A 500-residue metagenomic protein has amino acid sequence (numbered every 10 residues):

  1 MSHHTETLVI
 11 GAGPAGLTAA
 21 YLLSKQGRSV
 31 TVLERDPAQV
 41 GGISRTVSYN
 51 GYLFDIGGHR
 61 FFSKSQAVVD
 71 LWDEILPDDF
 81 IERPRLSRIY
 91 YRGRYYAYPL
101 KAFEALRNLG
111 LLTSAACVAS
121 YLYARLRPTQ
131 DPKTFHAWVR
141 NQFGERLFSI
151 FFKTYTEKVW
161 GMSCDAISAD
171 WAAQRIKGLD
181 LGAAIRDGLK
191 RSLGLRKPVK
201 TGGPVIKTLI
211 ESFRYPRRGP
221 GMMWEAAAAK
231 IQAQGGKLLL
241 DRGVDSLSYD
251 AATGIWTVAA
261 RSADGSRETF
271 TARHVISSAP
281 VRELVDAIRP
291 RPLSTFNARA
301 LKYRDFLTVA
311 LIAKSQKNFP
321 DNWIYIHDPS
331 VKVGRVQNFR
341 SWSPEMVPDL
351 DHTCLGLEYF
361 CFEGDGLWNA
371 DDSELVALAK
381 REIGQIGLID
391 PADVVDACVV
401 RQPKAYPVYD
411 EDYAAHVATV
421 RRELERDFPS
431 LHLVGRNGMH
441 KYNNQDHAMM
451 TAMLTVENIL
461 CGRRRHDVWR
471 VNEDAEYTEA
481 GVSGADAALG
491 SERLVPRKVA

Functional and structural regions predicted by a protein language model:
H4-V32: N-terminal Rossmann-like FAD-binding beta1-loop-alpha1 element of flavoenzymes
A15, A38, R282: Conserved Rossmann-like nucleotide-cofactor binding loop
S24-S48: Glycine-rich FAD pyrophosphate-binding loop
Q26, P216, L240-L388, A392 (+3 more regions): Mid-domain catalytic core of redox enzymes that form a hydrophobic substrate pocket/lid adjacent to a catalytic redox
N50-R127, K177: Dinucleotide-binding Rossmann-like beta1-alpha1 core, especially the glycine-rich loop that anchors the ADP
V68-R92, R146-I150, Y303-R304, N318 (+2 more regions): A short alpha-helix-loop-beta-strand transition element characteristic of N-terminal alpha/beta dinucleotide-binding
A116-A119, Y123-L247, G254-W256, S262: Active-site/ligand-binding neighborhood in enzyme catalytic cores
V400-P403, E411-A500: C-terminal lid/capping helical subdomain adjacent to the catalytic/cofactor pocket in oxidative enzymes
